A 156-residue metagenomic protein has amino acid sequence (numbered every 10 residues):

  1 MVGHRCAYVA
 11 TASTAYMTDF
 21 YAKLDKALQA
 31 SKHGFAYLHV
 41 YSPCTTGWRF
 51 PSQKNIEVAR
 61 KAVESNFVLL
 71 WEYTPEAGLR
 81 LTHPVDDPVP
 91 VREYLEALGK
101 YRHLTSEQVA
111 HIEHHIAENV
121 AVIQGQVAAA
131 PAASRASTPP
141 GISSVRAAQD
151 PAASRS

Functional and structural regions predicted by a protein language model:
M1-A30: Conserved thiamine diphosphate
A7, H33-G34, V68: A general structural signal for well-ordered secondary-structure junctions
F20, P43-C44: A glycine-rich phosphate-binding loop feature that marks nucleotide/adenosyl-phosphate handling sites
K32-Y37, E76: Active-site lining segments that contact anionic ligands and/or coordinate catalytic metals
H39-Y41: Short beta-strand segments
C44-S156: Flexible, low-complexity linker and terminal segments
